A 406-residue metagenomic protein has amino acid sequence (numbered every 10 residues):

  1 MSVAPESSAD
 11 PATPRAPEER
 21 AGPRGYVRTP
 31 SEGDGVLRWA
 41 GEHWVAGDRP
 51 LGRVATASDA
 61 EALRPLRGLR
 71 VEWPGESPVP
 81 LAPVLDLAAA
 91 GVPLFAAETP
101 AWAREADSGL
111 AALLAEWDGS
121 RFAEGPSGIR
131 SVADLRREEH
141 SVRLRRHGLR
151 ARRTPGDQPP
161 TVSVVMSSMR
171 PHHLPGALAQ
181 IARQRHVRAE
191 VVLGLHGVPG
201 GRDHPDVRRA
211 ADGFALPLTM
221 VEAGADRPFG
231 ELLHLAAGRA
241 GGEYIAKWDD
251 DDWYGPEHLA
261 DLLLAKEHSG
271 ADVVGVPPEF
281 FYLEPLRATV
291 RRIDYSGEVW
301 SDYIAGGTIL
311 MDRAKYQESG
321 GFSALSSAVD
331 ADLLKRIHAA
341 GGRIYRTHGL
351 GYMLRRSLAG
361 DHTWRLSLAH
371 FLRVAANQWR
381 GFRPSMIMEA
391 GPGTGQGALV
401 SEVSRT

Functional and structural regions predicted by a protein language model:
V3-A4, P14-V84, A97-A182: N-proximal low-complexity "stem/linker" segments adjacent to membrane-targeting elements
L51-A55, A60-A62, G230, F280-F281 (+1 more regions): A recurrent flexible, glycine/aromatic-enriched loop bordering the glycosyltransferase active site that acts as
D86, A90, A179-R188: Short, acidic, metal-binding catalytic loop of nucleotide-sugar glycosyltransferases
A182-E222: Acidic donor-binding segment of Leloir-type glycosyltransferases
A223-A240: Glycine-rich, basic loop-to-helix element that forms the pyrophosphate-binding segment of sugar-nucleotide handling
I245: Short aromatic/hydrophobic "clamp" motif used to bind/position activated sugar donors
E257-A288: Conserved donor NDP-sugar-binding/catalytic core segment of glycosyltransferases
S327-K335, A340-G342: Acidic donor-binding loop at a coil-to-helix junction in glycosyltransferase catalytic cores that engages
